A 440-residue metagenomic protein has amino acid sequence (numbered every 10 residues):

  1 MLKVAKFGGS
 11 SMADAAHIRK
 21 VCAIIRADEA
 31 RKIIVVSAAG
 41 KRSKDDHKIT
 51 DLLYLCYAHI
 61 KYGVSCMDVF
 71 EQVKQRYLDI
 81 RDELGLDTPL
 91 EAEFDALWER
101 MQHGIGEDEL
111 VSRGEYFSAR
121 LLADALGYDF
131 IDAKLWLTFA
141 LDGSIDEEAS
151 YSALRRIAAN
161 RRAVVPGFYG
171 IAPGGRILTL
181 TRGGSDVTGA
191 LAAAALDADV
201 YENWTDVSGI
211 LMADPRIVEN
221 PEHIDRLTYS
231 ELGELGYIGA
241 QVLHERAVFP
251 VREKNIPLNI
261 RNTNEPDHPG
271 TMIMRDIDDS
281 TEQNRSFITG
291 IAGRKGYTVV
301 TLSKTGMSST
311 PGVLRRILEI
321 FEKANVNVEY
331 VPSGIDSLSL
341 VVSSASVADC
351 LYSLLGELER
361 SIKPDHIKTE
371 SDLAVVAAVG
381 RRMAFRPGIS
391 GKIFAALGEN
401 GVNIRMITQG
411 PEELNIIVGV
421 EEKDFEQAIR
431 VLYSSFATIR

Functional and structural regions predicted by a protein language model:
M1-L243, V248, S343, G419-E421 (+1 more regions): Nucleotide/pyrophosphate-binding catalytic subdomain
A38-K41, Y169-G170, N264, G306 (+2 more regions): Active-site-proximal loop/turn and secondary-structure-junction residues that shape catalytic pockets, frequently
F130-D132, I260, Y330, M406: A structural preference for short, hydrophobic beta-strand core positions in alpha/beta folds
W136-T138, S208-I210, P266, D336 (+1 more regions): Positions that flank functional sites
I256-P269, K295-G296: Active-site C-terminal subdomain of aminotransferase-like
P269-R440: A conserved regulatory-domain signal marking ACT and ACT-like small-molecule sensing domains and adjacent regulatory
